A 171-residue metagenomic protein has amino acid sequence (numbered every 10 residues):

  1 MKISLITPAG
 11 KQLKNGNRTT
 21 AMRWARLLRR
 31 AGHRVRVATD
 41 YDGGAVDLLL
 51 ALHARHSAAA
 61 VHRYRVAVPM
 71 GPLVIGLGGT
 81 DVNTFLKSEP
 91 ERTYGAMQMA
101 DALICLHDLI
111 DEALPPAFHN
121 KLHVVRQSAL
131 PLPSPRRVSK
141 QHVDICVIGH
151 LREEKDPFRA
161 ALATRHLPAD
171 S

Functional and structural regions predicted by a protein language model:
M1-Q12: Nucleotide-activated donor-dependent transferases that construct or modify glycoconjugates
P8-G10, G79, Q127, V147-E153: Conserved donor-binding loops in enzymes that form glycosidic bonds
N17-L28: Short amphipathic alpha-helix
T39-A59: Short N-terminal targeting/anchoring amphipathic segment
L48-L50, Y64-N83, A102-C105, L122-H123: Active-site proximal beta-strand in glycosyltransferases
K87-L103: Membrane-proximal helix-turn-helix segments that form the acceptor-binding/catalytic region of lipid-linked
Q98-S134, H142-D144: Donor nucleotide-sugar binding/catalytic pocket of nucleotide-sugar-dependent glycosyltransferases
R136-K155, A161-P168: Conserved donor-binding/catalytic core segment of Leloir-type glycosyltransferases
